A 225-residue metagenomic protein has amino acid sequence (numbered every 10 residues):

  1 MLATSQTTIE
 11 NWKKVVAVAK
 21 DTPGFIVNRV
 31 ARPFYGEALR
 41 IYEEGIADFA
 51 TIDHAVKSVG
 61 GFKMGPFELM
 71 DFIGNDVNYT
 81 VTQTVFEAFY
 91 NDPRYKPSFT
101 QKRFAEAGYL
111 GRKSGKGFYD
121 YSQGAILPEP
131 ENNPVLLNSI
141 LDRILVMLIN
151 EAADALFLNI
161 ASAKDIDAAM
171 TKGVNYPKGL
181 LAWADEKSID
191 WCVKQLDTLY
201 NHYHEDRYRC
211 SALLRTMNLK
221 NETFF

Functional and structural regions predicted by a protein language model:
M1-F225: N-terminal glycine-rich phosphate-binding loop for ADP-containing cofactors
